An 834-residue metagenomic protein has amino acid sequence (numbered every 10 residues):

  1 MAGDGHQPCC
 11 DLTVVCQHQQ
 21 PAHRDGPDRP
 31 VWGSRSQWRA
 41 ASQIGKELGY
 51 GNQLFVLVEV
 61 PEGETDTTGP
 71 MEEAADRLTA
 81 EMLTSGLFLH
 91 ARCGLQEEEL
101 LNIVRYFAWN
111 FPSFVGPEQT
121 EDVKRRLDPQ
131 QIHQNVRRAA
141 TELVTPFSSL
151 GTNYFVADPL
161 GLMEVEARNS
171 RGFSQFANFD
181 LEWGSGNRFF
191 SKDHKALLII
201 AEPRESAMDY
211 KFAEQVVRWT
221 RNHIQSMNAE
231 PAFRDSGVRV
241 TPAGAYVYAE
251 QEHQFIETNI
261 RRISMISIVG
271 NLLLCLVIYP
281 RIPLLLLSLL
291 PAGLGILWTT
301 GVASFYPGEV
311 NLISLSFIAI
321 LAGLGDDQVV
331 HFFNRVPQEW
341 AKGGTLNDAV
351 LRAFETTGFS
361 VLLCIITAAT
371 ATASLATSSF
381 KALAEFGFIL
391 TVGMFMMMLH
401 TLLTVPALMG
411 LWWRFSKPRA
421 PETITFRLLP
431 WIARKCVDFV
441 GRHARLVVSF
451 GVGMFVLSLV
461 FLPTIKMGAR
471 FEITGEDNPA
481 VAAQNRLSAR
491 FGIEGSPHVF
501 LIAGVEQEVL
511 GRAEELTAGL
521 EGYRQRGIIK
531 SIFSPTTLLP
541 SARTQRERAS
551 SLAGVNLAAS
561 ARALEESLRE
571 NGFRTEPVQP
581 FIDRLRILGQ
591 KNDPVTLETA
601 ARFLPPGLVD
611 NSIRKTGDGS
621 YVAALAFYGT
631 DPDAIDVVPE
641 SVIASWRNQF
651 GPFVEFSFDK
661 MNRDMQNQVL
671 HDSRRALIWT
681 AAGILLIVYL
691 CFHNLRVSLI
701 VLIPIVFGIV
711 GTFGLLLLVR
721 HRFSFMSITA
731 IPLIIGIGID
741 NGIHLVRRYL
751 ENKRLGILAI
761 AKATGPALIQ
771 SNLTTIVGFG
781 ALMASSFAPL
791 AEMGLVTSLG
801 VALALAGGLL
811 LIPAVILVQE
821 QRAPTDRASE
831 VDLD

Functional and structural regions predicted by a protein language model:
M1-D25, A407, L411, F415 (+2 more regions): Signature of alpha-helical transmembrane segments and their immediate interfacial
V14-C16, G69-L197, F212, V216 (+3 more regions): Alpha-helical transmembrane helix bundles of large polytopic membrane transport and channel proteins
C16-E62, Q175-F189, V437-G441, R445 (+2 more regions): Solvent-exposed, non-transmembrane loop/terminal regulatory segments of multi-pass membrane proteins
S148-I282, R586-I684: Extracytoplasmic
I260, L289, A341-S378, L702 (+2 more regions): Pore- and gate-forming transmembrane helices of large, multi-pass membrane proteins
L284-F332, V697-L745, G780, L810 (+1 more regions): Hydrophobic transmembrane alpha-helices and their membrane-interface caps in long multi-pass transport proteins
F305, L321-P337, G358-T377, A382-I424 (+3 more regions): Transmembrane alpha-helices and their membrane-interface boundaries in multi-pass membrane transporters and channels
A444-E570: Juxtamembrane segments of multi-pass membrane proteins
